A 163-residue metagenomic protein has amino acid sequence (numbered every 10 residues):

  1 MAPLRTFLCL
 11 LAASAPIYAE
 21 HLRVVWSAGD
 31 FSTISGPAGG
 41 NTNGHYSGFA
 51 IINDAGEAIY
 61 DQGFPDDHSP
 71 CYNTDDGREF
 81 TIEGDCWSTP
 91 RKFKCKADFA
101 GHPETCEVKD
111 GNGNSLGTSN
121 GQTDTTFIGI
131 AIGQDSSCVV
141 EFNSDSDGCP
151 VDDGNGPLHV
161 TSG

Functional and structural regions predicted by a protein language model:
M1-H21: Fungal secretory targeting signals
S14, A19-L22, G56, G77-E79 (+1 more regions): Low-complexity, intrinsically disordered short peptide segments enriched in small/polar/basic residues
E20-N73: Short, surface-exposed binding/anchoring microloops in extracellular/periplasmic proteins
D61-F93: Predominantly extracellular/secreted and cell-surface proteins with exposed, flexible low-complexity segments
E83-G163: Extracellular low-complexity, O-glycosylation-prone Ser/Thr/Pro/Gly-rich "stalks" and linkers flanking catalytic
